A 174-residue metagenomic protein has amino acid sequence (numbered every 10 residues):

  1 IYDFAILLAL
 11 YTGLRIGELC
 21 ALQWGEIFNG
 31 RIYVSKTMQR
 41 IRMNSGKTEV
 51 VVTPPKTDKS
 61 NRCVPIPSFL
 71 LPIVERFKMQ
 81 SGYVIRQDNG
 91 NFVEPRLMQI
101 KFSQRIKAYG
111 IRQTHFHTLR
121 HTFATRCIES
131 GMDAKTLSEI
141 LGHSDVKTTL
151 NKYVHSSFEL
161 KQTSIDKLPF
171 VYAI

Functional and structural regions predicted by a protein language model:
I1-I16, C20, S60: Basic, Lys/Arg- and aromatic-enriched nucleic-acid-binding interface segment
Y2-D3, T12, V64, M79-F92 (+2 more regions): Short, basic (Lys/Arg/His-rich) helix/loop patches that form interaction surfaces in the mid-to-C-terminal regions
D3-A5, V34, R42-S45, V74-E75 (+5 more regions): Extended hydrophobic-aromatic, low-complexity segments
C20-A21, S138: Short, surface-exposed helix/turn micro-motifs that flank interaction/cofactor sites
A21, N29, N151, H155 (+1 more regions): Phosphate-coordinating loops and pocket residues in cytosolic domains that bind phosphorylated ligands
A21-R76: Conserved tyrosine-mediated DNA breakage-rejoining catalytic core shared by Y-recombinases
M38, L71, L141-D166: Catalytic-site neighborhood detector that most strongly recognizes the C-terminal catalytic loop/helix of tyrosine
